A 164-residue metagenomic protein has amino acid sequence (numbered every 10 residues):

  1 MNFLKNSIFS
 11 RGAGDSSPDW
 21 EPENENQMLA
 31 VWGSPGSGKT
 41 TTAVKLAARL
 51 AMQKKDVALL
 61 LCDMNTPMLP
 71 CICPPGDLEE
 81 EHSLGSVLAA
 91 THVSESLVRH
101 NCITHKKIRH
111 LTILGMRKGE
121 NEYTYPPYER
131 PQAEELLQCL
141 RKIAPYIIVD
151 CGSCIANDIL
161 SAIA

Functional and structural regions predicted by a protein language model:
M1-S34, V93-S96: Extreme N-terminal, non-catalytic leader segments that precede Walker-type/kinase nucleotide-binding cores
W20-N65, L69, L140: Walker A/P-loop phosphate-binding motif and the immediately C-terminal alpha-helix
A48, A89, E135-Q138: Surface-exposed alpha-helical segments enriched in charged/polar residues
Q53-L111: Phosphate-binding loop that captures ATP/GTP phosphates
P75-L78, P131, A164: Glycine-rich, phosphate-binding/catalytic loops in enzymes
E95-K107, T112-A156: Cytosolic-facing regulatory segments adjacent to core modules
N157-A162: A short acidic, amphipathic alpha-helical/loop segment
